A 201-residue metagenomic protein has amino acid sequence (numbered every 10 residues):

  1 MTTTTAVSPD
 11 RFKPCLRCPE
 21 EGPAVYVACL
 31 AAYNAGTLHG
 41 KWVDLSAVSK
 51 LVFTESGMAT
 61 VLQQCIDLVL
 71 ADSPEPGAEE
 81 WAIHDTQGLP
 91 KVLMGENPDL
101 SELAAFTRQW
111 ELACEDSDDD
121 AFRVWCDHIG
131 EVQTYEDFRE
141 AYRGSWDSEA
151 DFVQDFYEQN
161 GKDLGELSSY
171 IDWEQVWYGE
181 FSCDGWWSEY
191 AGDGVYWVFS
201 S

Functional and structural regions predicted by a protein language model:
T2-L68: N-terminal ordered "arm"
T4-F12, A150-S201: Acidic, proline/glycine-rich low-complexity IDRs
A28-N34, Q87-G88, Y190-G194, S200-S201: Short, flexible beta-strand-to-coil junctions
K50-G130: Structured domain cores in non-transmembrane regions
E96-D99, R108, D120, F138 (+2 more regions): Extracellular/secreted glycoprotein ectodomains characterized by long, lumenal stretches of O-glycosylated
C126, R139, Q154-Y157: Residue-level detector of alpha-helical secondary structure
